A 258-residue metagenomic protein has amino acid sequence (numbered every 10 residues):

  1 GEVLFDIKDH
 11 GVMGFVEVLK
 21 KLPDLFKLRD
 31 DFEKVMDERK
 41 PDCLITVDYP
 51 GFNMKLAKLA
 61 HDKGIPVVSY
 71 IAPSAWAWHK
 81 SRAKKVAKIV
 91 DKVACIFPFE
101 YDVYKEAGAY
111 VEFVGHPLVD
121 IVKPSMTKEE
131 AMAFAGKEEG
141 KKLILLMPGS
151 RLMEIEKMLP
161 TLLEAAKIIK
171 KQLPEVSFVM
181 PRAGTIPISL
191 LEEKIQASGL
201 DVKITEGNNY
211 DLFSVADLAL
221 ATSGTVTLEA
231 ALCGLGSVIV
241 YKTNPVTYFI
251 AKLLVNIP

Functional and structural regions predicted by a protein language model:
G1-P258: Nucleotide-activated sugar donor-binding and catalytic core shared by glycosyltransferases and related lipid-linked
